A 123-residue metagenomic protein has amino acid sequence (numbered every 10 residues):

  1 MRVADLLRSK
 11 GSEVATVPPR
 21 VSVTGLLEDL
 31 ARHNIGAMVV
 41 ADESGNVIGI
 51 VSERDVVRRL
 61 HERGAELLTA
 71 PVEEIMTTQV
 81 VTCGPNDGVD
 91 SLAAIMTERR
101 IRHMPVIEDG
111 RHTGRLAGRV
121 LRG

Functional and structural regions predicted by a protein language model:
M1-E13, S52-T97, A117-G123: Tandem CBS (Bateman) regulatory domains
R2-V23, D42-N46: Short, charged helix-to-loop "capping" segments that act as catalytic/coupling loops
L6, L30, G45, I75 (+3 more regions): Terminal peptide-recognition signature
T16-N34, V40-A41, L60, T82-R100 (+1 more regions): The conserved cystathionine-beta-synthase
R32-I35, V39, V47-E62, R102-P105 (+1 more regions): Short beta->alpha transition motifs characteristic of CBS
